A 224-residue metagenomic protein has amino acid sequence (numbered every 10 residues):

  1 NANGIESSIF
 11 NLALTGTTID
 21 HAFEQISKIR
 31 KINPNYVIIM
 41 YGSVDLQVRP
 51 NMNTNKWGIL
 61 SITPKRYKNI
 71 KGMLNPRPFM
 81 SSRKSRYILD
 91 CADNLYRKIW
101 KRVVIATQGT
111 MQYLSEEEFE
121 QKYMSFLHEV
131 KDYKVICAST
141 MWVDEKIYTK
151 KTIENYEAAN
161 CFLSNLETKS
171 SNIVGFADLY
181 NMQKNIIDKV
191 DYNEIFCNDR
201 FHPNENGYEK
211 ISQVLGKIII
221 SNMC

Functional and structural regions predicted by a protein language model:
N1-S7, N33, K134: Polyanion-binding and phosphate-handling cores
N3-D20: A short beta-strand-loop structural module common to alpha/beta enzyme folds
F23-E205, E209-C224: Alpha-helical cap/lid subdomain in secreted, periplasmic, or secretory-pathway luminal O-acyl-processing enzymes
